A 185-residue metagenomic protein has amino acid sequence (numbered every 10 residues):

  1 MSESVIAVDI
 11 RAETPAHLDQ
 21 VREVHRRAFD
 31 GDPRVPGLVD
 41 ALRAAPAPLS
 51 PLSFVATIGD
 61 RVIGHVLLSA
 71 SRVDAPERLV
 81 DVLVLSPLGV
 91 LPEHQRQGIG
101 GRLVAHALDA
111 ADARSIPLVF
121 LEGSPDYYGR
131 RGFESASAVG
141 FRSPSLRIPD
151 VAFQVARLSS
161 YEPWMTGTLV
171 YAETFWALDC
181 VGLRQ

Functional and structural regions predicted by a protein language model:
M1-D9, L183-Q185: Short, low-complexity, intrinsically disordered N-terminal peptides in bacterial proteins
V8-V21: A short beta-loop-alpha structural element at the N-terminal edge of CoA-dependent acyl/N-acetyltransferase catalytic
L18, R26-R72: Active-site rim helix/loop that mediates acceptor-substrate recognition in acyltransferases
G59-D60, E93, R157-Y161: Short loop segments at secondary-structure junctions
R78-P92: Conserved acetyl-CoA binding element of GNAT-fold acetyltransferases
H94-H106, I116: Conserved acetyl-CoA pyrophosphate-binding loop and the N-cap/start of the following alpha-helix in GNAT-like
A113-P117, E122-P149: Conserved active-site alpha-helix within GNAT-family acetyltransferase domains
S143-Q185: C-terminal "cap" of GNAT-fold acetyltransferases
